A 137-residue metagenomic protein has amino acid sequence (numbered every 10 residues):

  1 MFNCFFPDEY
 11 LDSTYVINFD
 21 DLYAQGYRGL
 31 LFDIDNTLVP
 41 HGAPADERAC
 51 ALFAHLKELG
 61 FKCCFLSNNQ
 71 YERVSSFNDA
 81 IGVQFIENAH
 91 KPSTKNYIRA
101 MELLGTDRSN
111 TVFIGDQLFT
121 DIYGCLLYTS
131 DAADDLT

Functional and structural regions predicted by a protein language model:
M1-F32: Non-catalytic pre-domain segments flanking phosphatase-related domains
L30-F32, T37-A45, A49-N78: Substrate-recognition element of Asp-dependent hydrolases with the DxDx(T/V) motif
G60-C64, F85, S109-T111: Short active-site oxyanion
A80-G82: Short, structured coil segments at secondary-structure junctions
N88-T94: Short, acidic/turn-prone active-site loops that include or flank metal/cofactor- and phosphate-binding residues
T94-F119: Conserved Lys-Pro-Asp/Glu-containing loop-to-beta segment of HAD-superfamily phosphomonoesterases, centered on
Q117-L127: Acidic, divalent-metal-coordinating active-site segment for phosphoryl/phosphodiester hydrolysis, typified by short
Y128-T137: Single conserved hydrophobic/aromatic residue that forms the stacking wall/gate of nucleotide- or nucleobase-binding
